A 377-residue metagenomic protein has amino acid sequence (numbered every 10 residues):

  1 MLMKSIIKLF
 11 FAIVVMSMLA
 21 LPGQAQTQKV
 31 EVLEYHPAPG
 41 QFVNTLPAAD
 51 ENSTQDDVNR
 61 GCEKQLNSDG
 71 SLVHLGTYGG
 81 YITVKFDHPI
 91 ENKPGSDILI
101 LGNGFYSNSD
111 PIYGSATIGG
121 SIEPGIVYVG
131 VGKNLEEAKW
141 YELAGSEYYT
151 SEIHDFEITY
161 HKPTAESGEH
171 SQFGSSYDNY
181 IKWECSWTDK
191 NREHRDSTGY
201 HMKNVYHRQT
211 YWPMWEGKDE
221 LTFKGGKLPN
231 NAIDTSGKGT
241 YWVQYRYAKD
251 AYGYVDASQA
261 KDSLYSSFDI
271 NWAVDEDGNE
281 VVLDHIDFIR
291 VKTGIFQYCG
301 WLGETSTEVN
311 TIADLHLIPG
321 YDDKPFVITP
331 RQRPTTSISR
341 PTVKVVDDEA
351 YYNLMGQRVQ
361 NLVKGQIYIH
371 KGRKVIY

Functional and structural regions predicted by a protein language model:
M1-T27: Bacterial Sec-dependent N-terminal signal peptides
Q26-E123, G145-P334: A domain-level signal for the mature, folded cores of soluble proteins
I126-Y128, A350: Beta-strand signatures of extracellular beta-sandwich domains
V131-L135: Short loop/turn segments immediately following beta-strands, especially the blade-tip and inter-blade linker loops
E136-L143: Tryptophan-centered short beta-strand motifs
I328-R358: Residue-level detector of functionally pivotal "anchor" positions at catalytic/ligand-binding pockets or at interdomain
I367-Y377: C-terminal tail/sorting-segment detector
